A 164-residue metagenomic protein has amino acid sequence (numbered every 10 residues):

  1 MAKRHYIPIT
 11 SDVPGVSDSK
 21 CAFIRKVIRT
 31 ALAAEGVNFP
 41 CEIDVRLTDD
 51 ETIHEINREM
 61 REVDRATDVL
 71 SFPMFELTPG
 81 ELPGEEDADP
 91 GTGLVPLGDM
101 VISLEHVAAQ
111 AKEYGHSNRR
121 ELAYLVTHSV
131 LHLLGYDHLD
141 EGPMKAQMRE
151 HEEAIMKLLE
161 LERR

Functional and structural regions predicted by a protein language model:
M1-A123, L131-R164: An acidic/histidine-cluster motif and surrounding catalytic segment that typifies divalent-metal-assisted enzyme active
